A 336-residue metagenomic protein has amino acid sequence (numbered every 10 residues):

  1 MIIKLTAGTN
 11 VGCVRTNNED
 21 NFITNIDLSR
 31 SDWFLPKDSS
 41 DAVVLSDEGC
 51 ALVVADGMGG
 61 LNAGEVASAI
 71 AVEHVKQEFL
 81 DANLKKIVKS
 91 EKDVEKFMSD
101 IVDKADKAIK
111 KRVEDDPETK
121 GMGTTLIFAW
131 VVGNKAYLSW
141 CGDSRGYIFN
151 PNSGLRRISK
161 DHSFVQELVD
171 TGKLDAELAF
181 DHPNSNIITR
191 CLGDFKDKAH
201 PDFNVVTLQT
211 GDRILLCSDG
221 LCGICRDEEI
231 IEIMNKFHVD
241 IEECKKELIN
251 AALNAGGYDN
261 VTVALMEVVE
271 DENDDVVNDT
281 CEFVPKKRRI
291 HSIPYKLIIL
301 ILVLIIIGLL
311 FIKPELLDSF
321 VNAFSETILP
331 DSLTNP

Functional and structural regions predicted by a protein language model:
M1-P336: PP2C/PPM-type serine/threonine phosphatase catalytic domain
